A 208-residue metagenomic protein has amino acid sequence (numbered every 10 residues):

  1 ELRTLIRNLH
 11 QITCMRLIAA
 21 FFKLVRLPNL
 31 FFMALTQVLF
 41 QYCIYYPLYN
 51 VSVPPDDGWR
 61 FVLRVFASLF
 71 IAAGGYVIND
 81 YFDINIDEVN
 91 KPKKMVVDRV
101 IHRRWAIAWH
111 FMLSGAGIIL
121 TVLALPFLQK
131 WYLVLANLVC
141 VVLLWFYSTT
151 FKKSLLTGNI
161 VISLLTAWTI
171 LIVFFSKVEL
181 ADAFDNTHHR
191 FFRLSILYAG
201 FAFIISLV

Functional and structural regions predicted by a protein language model:
N8-F31, T149, A167-I170, L180-V208: C-terminal membrane-associated helical module and adjoining short loops/tails
C14-A34, K91-W109, W145-T166: Interhelical loop and helix-boundary elements at the membrane-water interface of polytopic inner-membrane proteins
L17, L24, R64, R104-G115 (+4 more regions): Alpha-helical transmembrane segments of integral membrane proteins
A34-F40, I160-K177: Small-residue-rich segments of transmembrane alpha-helices in multi-pass membrane proteins, especially helix faces
A34-I44, N50-F82, I118-T121, Y132-W145 (+1 more regions): Membrane-embedded alpha-helical segments that form the functional core of polytopic membrane enzymes, especially those
Y45-Y49, I84-N85, L125-K130, T149-K153 (+1 more regions): Transmembrane helix-loop junctions in multipass membrane proteins, especially transporters and channels
V65-F66, I84-N137: Multi-pass membrane catalytic core of lipid/isoprenoid biosynthesis enzymes
